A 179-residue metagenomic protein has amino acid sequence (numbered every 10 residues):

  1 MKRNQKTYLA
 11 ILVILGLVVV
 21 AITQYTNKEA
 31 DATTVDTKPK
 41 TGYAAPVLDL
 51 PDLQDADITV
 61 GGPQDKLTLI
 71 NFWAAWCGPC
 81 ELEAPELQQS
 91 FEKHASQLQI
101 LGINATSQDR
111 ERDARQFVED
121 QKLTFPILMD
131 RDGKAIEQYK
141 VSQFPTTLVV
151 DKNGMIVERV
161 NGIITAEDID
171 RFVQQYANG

Functional and structural regions predicted by a protein language model:
M1-V47, G179: N-terminal targeting signals for export/organelle localization
V47-T68: A short beta-strand-turn-helix
L48, I58, F72-W73, F117 (+2 more regions): Conserved hydrophobic/aromatic "anchor" residues that stabilize well-ordered secondary structure elements
K66-T68, W73-W76, Q143: Short pre-active-site segment immediately N-terminal to redox-active cysteine/selenocysteine motifs in thiol-based
I70, L101-I103, L148: Conserved hydrophobic packing residues within short motifs/helices of P-loop NTPase cores of ABC-family ATPases
E81-Q121, R131-Q138: Structural microenvironment flanking redox-active thiols in thiol-disulfide oxidoreductases
Q116-T124, D130-A177: Thiol/disulfide oxidoreductase modules built on the thioredoxin-like
